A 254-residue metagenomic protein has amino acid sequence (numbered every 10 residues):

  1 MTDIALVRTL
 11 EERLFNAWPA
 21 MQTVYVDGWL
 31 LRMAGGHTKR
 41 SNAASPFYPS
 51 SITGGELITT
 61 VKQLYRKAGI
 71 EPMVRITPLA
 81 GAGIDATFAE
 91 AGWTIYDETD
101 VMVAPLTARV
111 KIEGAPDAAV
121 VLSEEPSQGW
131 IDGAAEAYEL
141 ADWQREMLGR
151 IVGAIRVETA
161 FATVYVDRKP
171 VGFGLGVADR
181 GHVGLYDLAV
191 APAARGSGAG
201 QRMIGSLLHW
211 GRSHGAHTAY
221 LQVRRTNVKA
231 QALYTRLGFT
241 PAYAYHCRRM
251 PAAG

Functional and structural regions predicted by a protein language model:
M1-E11, S45, T99, A108-M147 (+1 more regions): Short amphipathic alpha-helix that is part of the acyltransferase structural core
M1-K67, D85, W143: N-terminal charged segments
S50-E125, R248-R249: Acyl-donor-binding surface of acyltransferase catalytic domains
G54-K62, D187-P192, G196-H209, S213 (+1 more regions): Conserved acetyl-CoA-binding loop-helix of GNAT-fold acetyltransferases
A68-T77, G211-Q222: Conserved GNAT acetyl-CoA-binding A-motif
R75-A82, P192, L221-Q231, R248-A253: Conserved beta-strand-loop-alpha-helix junction that forms the acyl-donor binding cleft
G81-I95, S197, Q201, R225-A244: Conserved active-site alpha-helix within GNAT-family acetyltransferase domains
R145-A189: A conserved beta-strand-loop-helix scaffold within acyl/acetyltransferase catalytic domains
